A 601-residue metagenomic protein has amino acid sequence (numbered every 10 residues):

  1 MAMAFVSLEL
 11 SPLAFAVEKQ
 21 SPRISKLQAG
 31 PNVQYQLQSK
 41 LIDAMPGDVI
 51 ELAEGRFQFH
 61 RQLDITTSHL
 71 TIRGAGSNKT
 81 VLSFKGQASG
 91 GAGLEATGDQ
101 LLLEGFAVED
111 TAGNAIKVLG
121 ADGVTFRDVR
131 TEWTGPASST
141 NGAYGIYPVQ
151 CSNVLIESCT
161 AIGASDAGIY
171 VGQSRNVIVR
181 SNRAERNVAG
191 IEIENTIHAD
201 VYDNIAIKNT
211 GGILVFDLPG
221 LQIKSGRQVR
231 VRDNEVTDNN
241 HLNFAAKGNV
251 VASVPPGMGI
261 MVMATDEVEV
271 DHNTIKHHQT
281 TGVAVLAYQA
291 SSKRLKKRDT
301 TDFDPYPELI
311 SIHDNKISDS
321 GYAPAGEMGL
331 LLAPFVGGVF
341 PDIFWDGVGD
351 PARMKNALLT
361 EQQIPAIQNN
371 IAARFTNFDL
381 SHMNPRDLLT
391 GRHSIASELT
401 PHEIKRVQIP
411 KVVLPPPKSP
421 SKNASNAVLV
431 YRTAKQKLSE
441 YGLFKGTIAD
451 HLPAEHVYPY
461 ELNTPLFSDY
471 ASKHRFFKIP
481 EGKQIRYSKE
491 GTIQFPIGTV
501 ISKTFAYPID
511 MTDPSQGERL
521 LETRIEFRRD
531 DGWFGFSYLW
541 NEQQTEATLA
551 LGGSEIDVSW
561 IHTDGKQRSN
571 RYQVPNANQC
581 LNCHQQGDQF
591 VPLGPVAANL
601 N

Functional and structural regions predicted by a protein language model:
M1-E9: Bacterial N-terminal signal peptides
V17-I24, P416-F477: N-terminal pre-domain segments of enzymes
R23, A29-Y35, V49, H69-G113 (+1 more regions): Right-handed parallel beta-helix/beta-spiral solenoid domain characteristic of secreted/periplasmic
L37-A44, Q58-T67, I72, S83 (+3 more regions): Short, T/G/N/S-enriched strand-turn elements that build extracellular solenoid repeat scaffolds
A53, A75-N78, D99-D110, D122-G135 (+6 more regions): Right-handed parallel beta-helix
H60, F84-L94, D110-K117, S138-P148 (+6 more regions): Extracellular beta-strand/beta-solenoid scaffold signature
S291, L295-K422: Acidic, glycine- and Ser/Thr-rich low-complexity intrinsically disordered tracts in extracellular/secreted proteins
M511-N601: Sequence context surrounding c-type heme c attachment/ligation sites in exported
